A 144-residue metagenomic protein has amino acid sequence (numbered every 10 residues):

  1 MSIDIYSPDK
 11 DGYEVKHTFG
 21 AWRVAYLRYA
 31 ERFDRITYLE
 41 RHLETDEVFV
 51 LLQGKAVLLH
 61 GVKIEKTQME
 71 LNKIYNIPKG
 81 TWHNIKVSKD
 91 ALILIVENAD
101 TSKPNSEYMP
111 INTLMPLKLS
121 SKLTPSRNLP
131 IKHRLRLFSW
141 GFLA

Functional and structural regions predicted by a protein language model:
S7, K86-I131: Double-stranded beta-helix
P8-E40: A short glycine-rich, His/Asp/Glu-containing loop-to-beta-strand
G20-W22, A30-D34, Q53-V57, I64 (+1 more regions): Short, charged/polar surface micro-motifs in flexible loops or helix N-caps
D34-E47, K63: A short beta-loop-beta micro-motif enriched in histidine and acidic residues
L43-V57: Short, conserved beta-strand element in jelly-roll/cupin
K55-V57, I74, L92: Structural motif
K63-K79: Short acidic-glycine-tyrosine-enriched beta hairpin
R127-A144: Positively charged N-terminal leader segments that act as targeting/secretion signals
